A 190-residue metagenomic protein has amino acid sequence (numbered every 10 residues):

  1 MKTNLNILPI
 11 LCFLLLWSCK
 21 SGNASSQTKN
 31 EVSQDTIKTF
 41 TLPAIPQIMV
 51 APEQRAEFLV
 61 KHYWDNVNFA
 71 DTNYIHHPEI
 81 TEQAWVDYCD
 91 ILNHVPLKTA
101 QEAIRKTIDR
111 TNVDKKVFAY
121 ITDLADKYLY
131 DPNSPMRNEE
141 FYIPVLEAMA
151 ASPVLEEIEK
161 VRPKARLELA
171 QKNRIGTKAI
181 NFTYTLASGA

Functional and structural regions predicted by a protein language model:
M1-L8: Bacterial N-terminal signal peptides that target proteins for export
L15-S18: C-terminal motif of bacterial Sec signal peptides marking the signal peptidase cleavage site
S21-A187: Oxidative protein folding and maturation machinery
A190: Short active-site neighborhood of thiol/selenol oxidoreductases, capturing the structured segment around
